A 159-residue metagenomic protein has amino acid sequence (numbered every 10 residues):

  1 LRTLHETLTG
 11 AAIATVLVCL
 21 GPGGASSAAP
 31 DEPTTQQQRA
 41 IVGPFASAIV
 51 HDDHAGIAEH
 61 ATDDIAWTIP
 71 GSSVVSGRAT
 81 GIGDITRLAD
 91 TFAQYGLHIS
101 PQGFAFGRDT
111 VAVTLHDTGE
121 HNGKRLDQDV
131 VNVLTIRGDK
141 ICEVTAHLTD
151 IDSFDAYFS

Functional and structural regions predicted by a protein language model:
L1-H5: N-terminal secretory signal peptides that target proteins for export/translocation
T9-E59, D63: Short, low-complexity N-terminal intrinsically disordered segments enriched in polar/charged residues
L17-L20, A28-P33, R87-S159: A beta-strand edge to alpha-helix "cap/lid" segment located at domain peripheries
Q38, G81, G123: Charged, low-complexity surface patches
Q38-R39, V74, H116: A short, structure-level motif marking secondary-structure boundaries and short turns
V42, I49, A61, I85 (+2 more regions): Hydrophobic alpha-helical core bundles mediating ligand binding, dimerization, or RNAP-core interactions
A48, S72-S76, T145: Short N-terminal micro-motifs specific to bacterial/archaeal maturation and metal-cluster initiation sites
H54-R108: A solvent-exposed, acidic/Ser-Thr-rich amphipathic alpha-helical stretch
